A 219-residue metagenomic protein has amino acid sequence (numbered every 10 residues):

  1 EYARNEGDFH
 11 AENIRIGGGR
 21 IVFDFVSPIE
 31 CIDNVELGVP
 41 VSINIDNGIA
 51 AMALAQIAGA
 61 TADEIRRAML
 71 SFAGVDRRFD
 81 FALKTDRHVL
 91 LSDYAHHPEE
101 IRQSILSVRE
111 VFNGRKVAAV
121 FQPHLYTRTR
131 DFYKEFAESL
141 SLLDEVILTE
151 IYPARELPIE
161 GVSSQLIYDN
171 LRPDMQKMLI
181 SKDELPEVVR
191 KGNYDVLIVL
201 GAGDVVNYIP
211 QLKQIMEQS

Functional and structural regions predicted by a protein language model:
E1, A119-F121, L148, V199: Structural beta-sheet core signal
E1-A3, S164-L171, Q211-S219: A short, gly/pro- and small-residue-rich
G17-G19, P28-E145: Nucleotide phosphate-binding/pyrophosphate-handling subdomain across enzymes that bind or process nucleotide phosphates
H96, P123-L125, Y152-A154, A202-V205: Short glycine-rich anion-binding loops that position phosphate/pyrophosphate groups of nucleotides and phosphorylated
T129-R130, L157-P158, N207-Q211: Short glycine-/acidic-enriched loop or helix-start segments at secondary-structure transitions that form or flank
A137-N193: C-terminal helical cap/extension that packs against the catalytic core of soluble nucleotide-cofactor enzymes
E184-I215: A glycine-rich beta-strand to alpha-helix segment that forms a phosphate/ribose-binding loop at ligand/cofactor sites
